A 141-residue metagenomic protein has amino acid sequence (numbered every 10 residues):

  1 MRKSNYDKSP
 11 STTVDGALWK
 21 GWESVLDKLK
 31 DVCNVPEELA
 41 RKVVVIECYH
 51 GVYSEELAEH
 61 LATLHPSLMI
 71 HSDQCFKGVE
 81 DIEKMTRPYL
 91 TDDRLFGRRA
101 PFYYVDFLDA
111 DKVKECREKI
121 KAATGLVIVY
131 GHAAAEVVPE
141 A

Functional and structural regions predicted by a protein language model:
R2-E23, S67-L126: ATP-dependent small-molecule kinase phosphotransfer cores that center on conserved nucleotide phosphate-binding segments
D15-T63: Glycine-rich P-loop/Walker A and Walker A-like loops and their local beta1-loop-alpha1 context in P-loop NTPases
A40, A122-T124, P139: Short, well-ordered loop/turn elements at secondary-structure boundaries
K42-I46, T124-V129: Generic beta-sheet signal
Y49, D73, Y130-H132: Fold-independent oxyanion-binding glycine-rich loops and adjacent beta-strand/coil segments at enzyme active sites
L57-E59, E80-E83, E140: Generic detector of ordered, mature protein regions
H132-A141: Replace "adjacent to P-loop NTPase cores in ATP/GTP-dependent enzymes" with "adjacent to NTP-binding cores
